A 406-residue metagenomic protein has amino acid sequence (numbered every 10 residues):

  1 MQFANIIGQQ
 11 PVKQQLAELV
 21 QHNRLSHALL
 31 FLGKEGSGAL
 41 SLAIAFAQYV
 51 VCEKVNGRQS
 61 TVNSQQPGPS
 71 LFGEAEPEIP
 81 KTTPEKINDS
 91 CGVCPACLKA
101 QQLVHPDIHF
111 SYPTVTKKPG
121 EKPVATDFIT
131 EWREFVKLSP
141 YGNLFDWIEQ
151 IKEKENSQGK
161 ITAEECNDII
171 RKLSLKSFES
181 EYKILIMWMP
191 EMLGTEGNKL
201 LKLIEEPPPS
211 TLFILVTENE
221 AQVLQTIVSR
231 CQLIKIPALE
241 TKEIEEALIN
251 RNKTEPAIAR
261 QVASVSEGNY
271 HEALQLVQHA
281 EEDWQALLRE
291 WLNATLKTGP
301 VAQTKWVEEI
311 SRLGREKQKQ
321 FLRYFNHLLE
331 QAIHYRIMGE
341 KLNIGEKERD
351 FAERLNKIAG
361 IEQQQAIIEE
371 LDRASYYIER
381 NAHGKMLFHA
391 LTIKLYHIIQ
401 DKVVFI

Functional and structural regions predicted by a protein language model:
Q2-R58, N63-I87, P95-K99, P209-L212 (+1 more regions): Charged, glycine-rich active-site and insertion segments that engage polyanionic ligands
A17, I170-S174, L201: Solvent-exposed, non-membrane alpha-helical residues enriched in polar/charged side chains
A39-L40, T116-T126, L193-T195, Q222-T226 (+1 more regions): Switch/connector loops and helix/strand junctions flanking conserved nucleotide-binding motifs in nucleotide-processing
V93-V104, Y112-T114: ABC ATPase nucleotide-binding domain signature region
V104, I186, Q232-K235: Conserved Rossmann-like nucleotide-binding pocket used by diverse enzymes that bind dinucleotide cofactors
H105-Y182: Conserved P-loop NTPase mechanochemical-coupling segment
C166-I169, T195, L215, A374: Short gly/ser/thr-rich secondary-structure transition/capping motifs
Y182-I184, W188-L212: Conserved Walker B catalytic segment
